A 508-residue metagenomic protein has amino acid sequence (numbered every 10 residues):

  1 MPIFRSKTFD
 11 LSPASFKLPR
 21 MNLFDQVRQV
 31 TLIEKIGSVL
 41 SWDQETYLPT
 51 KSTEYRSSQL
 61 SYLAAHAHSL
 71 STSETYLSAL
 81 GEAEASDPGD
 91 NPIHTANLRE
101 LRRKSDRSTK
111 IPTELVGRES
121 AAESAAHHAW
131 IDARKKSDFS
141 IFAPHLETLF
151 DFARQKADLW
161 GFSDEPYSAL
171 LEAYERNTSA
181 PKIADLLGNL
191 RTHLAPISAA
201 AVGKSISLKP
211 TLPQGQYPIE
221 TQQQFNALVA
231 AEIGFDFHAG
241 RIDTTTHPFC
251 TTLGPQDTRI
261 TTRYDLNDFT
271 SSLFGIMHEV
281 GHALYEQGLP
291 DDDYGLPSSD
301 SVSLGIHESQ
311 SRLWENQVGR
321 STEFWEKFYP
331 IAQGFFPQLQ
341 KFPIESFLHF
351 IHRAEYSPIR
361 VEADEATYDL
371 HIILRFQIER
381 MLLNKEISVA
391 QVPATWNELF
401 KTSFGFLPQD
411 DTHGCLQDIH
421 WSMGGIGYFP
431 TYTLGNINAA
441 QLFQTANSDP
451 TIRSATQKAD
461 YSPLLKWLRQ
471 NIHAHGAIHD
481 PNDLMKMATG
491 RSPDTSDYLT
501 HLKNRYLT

Functional and structural regions predicted by a protein language model:
P2-R176, I478, K503-L507: A well-structured
P2-R5, L11-F16, K35-S41, K51 (+4 more regions): C-terminal, non-catalytic "cap/extension" segments appended to globular domains
L23, G161, H278, S311 (+3 more regions): Divalent metal-coordination and catalytic microenvironments
Y55, R118, H145-T148, P218 (+12 more regions): Secondary-structure capping and boundary motifs in well-ordered enzyme cores
E119-F269, Y506: Contiguous, non-catalytic segments that form substrate-binding/exosite surfaces or channel walls
H238-A239, D292-L296, R320-P330, V389-A390: Acidic/polar loop patches that form or flank catalytic/metal-binding clefts of enzymes that bind anionic ligands
S271-P290, E308-R312: Active-site recognition of the HExxH zinc-binding catalytic motif
D300-I344: Post-HExxH zinc-binding segment in Zn-dependent metallohydrolases
